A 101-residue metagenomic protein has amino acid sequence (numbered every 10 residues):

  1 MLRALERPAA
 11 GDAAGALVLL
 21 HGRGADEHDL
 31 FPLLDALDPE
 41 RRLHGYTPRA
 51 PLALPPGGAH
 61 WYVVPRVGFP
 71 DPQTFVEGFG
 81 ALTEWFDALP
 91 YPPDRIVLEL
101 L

Functional and structural regions predicted by a protein language model:
M1-P93: Serine-hydrolase catalytic machinery in alpha/beta-hydrolase-like enzymes
Y91-L101: Alpha/beta-hydrolase fold nucleophile elbow
